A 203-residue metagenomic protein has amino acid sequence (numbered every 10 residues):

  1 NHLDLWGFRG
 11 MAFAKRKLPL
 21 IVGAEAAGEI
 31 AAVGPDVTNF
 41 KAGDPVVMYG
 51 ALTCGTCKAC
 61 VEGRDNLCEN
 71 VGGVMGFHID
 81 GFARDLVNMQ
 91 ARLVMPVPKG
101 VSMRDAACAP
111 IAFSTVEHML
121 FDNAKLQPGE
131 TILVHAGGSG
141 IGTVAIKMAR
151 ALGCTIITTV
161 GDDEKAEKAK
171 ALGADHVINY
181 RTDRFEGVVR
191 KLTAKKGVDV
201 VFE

Functional and structural regions predicted by a protein language model:
H2-G7: Cytochrome P450 core scaffold surrounding the K-helix E-X-X-R motif and the conserved "meander" helix-loop region
R9-V61, H78, L93, P98-G100: Glycine-rich beta-strand-centered segment in the early N-terminal region that forms part of a ligand/cofactor-binding
G43, R84, G129, A174 (+1 more regions): Local beta-strand N-terminus motif with an aromatic residue
V47, L133, I178, D199-F202: N-terminal Rossmann-like NAD(P) cofactor-binding module of classical short-chain dehydrogenase/reductase
L52-A136: NAD(P)H dinucleotide-binding glycine-rich loop of Rossmann-like/cofactor-binding domains, especially the beta1-alpha1
V101-D183, V188: Mid-domain Rossmann-like dinucleotide-binding core that forms the NAD(H)/NADP(H) cofactor-binding site
L192-V200: A glycine-rich helix->loop->beta "capping" turn within Rossmann-like NAD(P)(H)-dependent oxidoreductase domains
